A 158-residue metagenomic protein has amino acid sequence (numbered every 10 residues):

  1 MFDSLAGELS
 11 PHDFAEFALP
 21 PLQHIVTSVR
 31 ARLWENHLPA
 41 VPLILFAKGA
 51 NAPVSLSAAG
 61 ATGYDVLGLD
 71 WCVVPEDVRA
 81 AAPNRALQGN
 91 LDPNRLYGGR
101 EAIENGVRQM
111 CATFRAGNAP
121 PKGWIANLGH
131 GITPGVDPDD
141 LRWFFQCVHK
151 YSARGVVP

Functional and structural regions predicted by a protein language model:
M1-P158: Active-site loop segments of alpha/beta catalytic cores
